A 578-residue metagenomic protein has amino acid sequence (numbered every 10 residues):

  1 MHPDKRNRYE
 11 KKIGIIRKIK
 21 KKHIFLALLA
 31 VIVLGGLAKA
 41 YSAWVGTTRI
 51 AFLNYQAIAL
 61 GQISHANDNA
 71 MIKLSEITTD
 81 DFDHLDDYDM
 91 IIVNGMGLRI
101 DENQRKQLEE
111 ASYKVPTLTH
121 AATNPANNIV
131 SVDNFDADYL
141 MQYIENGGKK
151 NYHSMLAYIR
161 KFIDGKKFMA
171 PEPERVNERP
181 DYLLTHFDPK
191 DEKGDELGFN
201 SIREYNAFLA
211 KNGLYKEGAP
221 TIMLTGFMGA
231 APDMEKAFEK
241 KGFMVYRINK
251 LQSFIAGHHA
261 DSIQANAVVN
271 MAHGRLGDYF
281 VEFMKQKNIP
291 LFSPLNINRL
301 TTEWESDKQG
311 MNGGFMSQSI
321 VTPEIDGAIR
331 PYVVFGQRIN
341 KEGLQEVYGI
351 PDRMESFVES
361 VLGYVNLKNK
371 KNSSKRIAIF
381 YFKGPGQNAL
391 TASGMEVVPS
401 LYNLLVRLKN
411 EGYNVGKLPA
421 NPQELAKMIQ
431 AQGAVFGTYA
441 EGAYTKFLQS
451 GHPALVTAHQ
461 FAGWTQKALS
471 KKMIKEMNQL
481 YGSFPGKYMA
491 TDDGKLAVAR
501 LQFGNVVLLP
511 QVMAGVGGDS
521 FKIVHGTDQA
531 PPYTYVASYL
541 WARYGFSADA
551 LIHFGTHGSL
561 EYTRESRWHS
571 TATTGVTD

Functional and structural regions predicted by a protein language model:
H2-D578: An N-terminal assembly and electron-transfer interface module characteristic of large anaerobic redox and radical
